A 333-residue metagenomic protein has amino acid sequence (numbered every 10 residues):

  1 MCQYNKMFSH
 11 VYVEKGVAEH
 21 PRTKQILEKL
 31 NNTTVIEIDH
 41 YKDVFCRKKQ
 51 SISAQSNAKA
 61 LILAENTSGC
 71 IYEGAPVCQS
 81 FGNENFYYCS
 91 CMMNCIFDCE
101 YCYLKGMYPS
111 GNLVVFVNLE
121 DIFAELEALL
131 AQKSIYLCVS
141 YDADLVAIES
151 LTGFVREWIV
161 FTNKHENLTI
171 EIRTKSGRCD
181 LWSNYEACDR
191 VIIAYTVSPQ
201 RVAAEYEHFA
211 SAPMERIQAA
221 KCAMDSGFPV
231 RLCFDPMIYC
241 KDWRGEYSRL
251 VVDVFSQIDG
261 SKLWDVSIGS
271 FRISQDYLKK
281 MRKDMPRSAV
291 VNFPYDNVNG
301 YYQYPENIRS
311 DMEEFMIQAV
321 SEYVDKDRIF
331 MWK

Functional and structural regions predicted by a protein language model:
M1-K24, V252-K333: Auxiliary Fe-S-binding modules of radical SAM enzymes
M1-N85: Flexible, acidic/Gly-rich N-terminal and inter-domain linker regions that tether and position cofactor-handling modules
I62-N85, E100-A194: Conserved Radical SAM active-site core
C89-C99: Cysteine-centered iron-sulfur cluster-binding motifs in ferredoxin-type domains/subunits of redox enzymes
E125-L129, L181-S183, P213-S226, M316: Structured alpha-helical segments in the cores of large, soluble enzyme domains
Y136-C138, T169-E171, R190-A194, P229-C233 (+2 more regions): Structural preference for beta-strand elements that scaffold enzyme active sites
A143-V146, G177-D180, V191-S211, P236-C240 (+2 more regions): Conserved radical SAM core fold
E171, Y239-V252: Active-site glycine- and acidic-residue-rich loops that bind and position anionic ligands or nucleotide-like cofactors
